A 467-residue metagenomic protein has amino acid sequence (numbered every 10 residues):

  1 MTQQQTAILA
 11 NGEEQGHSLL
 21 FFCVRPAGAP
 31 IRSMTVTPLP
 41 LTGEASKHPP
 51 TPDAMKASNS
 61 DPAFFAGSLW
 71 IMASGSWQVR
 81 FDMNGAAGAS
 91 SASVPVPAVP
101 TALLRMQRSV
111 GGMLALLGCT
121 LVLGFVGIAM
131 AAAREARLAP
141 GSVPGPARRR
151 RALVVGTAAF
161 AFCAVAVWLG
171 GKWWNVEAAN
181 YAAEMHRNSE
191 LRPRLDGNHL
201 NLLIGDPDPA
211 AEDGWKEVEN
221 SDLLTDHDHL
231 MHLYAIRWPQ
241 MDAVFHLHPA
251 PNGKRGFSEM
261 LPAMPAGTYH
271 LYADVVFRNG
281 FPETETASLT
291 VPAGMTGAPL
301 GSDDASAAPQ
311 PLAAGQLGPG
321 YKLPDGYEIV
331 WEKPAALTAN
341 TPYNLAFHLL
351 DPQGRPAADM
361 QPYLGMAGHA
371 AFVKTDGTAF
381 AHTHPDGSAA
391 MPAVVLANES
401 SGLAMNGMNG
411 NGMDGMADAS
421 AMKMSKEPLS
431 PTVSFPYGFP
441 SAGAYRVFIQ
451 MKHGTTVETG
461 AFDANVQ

Functional and structural regions predicted by a protein language model:
M1-L138, V143-F160, A166-Q467: N-terminal soluble domains immediately following signal/targeting peptides that reside in extracytoplasmic
